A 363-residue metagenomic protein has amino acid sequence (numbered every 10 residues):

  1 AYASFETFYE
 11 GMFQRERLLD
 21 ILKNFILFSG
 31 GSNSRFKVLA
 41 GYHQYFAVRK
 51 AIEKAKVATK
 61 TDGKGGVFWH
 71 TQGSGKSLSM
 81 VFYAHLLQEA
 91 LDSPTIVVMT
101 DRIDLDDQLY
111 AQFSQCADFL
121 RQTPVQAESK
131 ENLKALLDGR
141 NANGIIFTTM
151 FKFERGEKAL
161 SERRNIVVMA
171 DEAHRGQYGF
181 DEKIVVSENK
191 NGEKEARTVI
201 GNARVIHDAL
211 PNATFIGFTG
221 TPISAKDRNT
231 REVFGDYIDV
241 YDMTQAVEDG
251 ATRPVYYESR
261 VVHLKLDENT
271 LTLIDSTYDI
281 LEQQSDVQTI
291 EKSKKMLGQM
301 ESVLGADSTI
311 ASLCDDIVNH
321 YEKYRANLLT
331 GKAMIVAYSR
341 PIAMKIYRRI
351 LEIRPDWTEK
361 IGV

Functional and structural regions predicted by a protein language model:
A1-T95, D104-L120, N141-I145, R163-N165 (+2 more regions): ATP-dependent helicase/translocase motor core
V48, A142-K158, I317: Conserved helicase/translocase P-loop NTPase motor core
V67, T95, Y110, A117-N132 (+1 more regions): Conserved RecA-like helicase motor-core motifs
F68-H70, P94-R102, G331-S339: Conserved RecA-like ASCE P-loop NTPase motor core of nucleic-acid helicases/translocases
E128-I146, A159-R163: Conserved motor-coupling elements within RecA-like helicase/translocase cores
T149, D171-E172: Walker B catalytic acidic pair
Y178-T270: Post-DEXD/H (motif II) to motif III coupling segment of the RecA-like Helicase ATP-binding lobe
R228-T330, Y347, L351, T358: Interdomain helical connector at the RecA1-RecA2 junction of SF1/SF2 helicase-like NTPases
